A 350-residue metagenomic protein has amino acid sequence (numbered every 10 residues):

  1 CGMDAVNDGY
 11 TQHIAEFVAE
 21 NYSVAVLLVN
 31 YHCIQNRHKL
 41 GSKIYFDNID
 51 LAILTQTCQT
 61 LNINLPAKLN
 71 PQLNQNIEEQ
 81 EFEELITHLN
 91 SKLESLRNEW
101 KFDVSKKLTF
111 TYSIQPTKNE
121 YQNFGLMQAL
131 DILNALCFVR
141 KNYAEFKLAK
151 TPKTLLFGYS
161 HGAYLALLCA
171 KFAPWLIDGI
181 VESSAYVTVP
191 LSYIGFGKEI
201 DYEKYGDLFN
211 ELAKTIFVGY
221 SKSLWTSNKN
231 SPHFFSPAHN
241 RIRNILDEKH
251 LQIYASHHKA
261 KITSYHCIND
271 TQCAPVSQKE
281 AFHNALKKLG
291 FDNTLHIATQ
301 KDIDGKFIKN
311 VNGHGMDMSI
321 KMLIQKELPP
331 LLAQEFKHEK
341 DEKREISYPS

Functional and structural regions predicted by a protein language model:
C1-E94: Short, surface-exposed "cap/lid" segments of acyl-processing enzymes
G2, S160, I268-N269: Residue-level signal for short, function-critical loop segments
A15-Y22, A144, C169-L176, A255-S256 (+1 more regions): Short, surface-exposed basic-aromatic patches at helix termini and helix-loop junctions that form
L27-V29, L155, V181-S183, T263-Y265: Hydrophobic/aromatic beta-strand patches that form the interior of the parallel beta-sheet core in alpha/beta enzyme
F46-H88, Q115-L130, C137-L155, L176: Gly/Ser-rich "nucleophile elbow"/oxyanion-hole loop immediately N-terminal to the catalytic nucleophile in hydrolases
I86-Q115: Long, low-complexity, polar/charged, intrinsically disordered or flexibly structured peripheral segments
C137-E199: Primarily recognizes the serine-hydrolase "nucleophile elbow" in alpha/beta-hydrolase and SGNH/GDSL folds
Y205-S350: Serine-hydrolase catalytic core
